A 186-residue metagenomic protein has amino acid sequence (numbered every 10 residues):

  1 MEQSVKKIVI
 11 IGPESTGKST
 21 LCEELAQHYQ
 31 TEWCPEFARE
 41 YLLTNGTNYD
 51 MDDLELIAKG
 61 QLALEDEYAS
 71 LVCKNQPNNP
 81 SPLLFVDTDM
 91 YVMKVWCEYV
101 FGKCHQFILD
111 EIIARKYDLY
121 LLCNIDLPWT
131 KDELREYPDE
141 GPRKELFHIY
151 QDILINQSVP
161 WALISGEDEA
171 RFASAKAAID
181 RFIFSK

Functional and structural regions predicted by a protein language model:
M1-V5: Phosphate-binding P-loop
I10: Hydrophobic anchor at the beta1->P-loop junction of P-loop NTPases
E14: The conserved Walker
K18: Conserved lysine of the Walker
E23-L62: Conserved substrate/cofactor phosphate-moiety recognition/catalytic segment in nucleotide-dependent phosphotransferases
N48-K103: Conserved nucleotide-sensing/catalytic segment adjacent to the nucleotide-binding pocket in NTP-handling enzymes
F101-D168, K176, I183: A glycine- and Lys/Arg-enriched "phosphate-lid" helix/loop adjacent to the NTP-binding pocket of small-molecule kinases
